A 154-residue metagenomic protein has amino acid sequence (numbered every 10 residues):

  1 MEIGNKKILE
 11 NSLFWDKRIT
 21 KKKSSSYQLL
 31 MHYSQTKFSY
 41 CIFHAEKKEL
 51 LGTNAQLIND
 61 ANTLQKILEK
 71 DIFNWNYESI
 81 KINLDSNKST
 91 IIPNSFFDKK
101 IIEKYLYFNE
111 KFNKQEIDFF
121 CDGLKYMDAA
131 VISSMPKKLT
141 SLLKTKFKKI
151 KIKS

Functional and structural regions predicted by a protein language model:
E2-K17, I67, S79-S154: Active-site neighborhood for divalent-cation/phosphate handling
E2-L50, S154: Gly/Thr-rich phosphate-binding beta-strand-loop-beta motif of the actin/hexokinase/Hsp70
Y27, Y33, Y40, Y77 (+2 more regions): Sequence-level detector for tyrosine residue identity
H32-T36, A55-N59, I82-N87, S133-S134: Structural motif
K47, N54-Q56, P93-D98: Generic preference for flexible, low-structure residues
L51-I80: N-terminal phosphate-binding loop and adjacent alpha-helix
